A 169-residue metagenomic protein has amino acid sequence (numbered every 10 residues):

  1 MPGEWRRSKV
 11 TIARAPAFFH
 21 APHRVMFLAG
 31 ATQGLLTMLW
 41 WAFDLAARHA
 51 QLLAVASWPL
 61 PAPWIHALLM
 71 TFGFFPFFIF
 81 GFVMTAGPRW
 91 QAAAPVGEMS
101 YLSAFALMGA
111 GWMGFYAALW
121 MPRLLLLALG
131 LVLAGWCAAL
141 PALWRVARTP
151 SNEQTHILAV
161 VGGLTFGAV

Functional and structural regions predicted by a protein language model:
M1-V169: Hydrophobic alpha-helical transmembrane segments of multi-pass integral membrane proteins
